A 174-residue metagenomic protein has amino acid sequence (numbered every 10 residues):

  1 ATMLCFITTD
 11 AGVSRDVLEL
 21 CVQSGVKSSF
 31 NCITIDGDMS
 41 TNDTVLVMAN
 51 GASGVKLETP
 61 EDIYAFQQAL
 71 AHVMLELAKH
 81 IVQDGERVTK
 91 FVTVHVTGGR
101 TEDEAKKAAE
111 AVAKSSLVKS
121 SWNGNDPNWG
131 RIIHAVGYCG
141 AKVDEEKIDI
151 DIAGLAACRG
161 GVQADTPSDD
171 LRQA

Functional and structural regions predicted by a protein language model:
A1-A174: A structural signal for small-residue-enriched, beta-sheet-centric alpha/beta enzyme cores and oligomeric scaffold folds
